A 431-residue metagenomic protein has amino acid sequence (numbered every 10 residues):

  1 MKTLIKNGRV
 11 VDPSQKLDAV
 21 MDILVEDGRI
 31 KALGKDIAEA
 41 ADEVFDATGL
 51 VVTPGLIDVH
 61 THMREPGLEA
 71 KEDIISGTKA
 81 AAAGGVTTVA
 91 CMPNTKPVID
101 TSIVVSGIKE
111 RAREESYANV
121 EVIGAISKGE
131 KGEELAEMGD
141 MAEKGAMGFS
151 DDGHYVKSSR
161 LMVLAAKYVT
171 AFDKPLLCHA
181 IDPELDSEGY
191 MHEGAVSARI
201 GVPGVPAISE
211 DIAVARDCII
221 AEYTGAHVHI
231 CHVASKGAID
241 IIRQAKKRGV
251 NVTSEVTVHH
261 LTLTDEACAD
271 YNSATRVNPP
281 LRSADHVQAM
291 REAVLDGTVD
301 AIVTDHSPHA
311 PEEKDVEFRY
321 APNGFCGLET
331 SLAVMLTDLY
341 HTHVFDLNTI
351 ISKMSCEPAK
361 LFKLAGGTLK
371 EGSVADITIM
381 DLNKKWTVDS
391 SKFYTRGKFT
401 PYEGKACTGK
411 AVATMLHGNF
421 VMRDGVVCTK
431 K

Functional and structural regions predicted by a protein language model:
M1-G55: Histidine-rich, glycine-flanked metal-binding segment
G8, E317-Y320, V374-K431: C-terminal cap of metal-dependent C-N hydrolases
G8, I23, G28, G49 (+16 more regions): Divalent metal-coordination and catalytic microenvironments
T48-E115: Metal-associated gating/positioning segment near the N- to mid-region
T53, S102-N119, K167-C178, T330: Alpha-helix-loop-beta-strand connector modules within alpha/beta enzyme cores
V59-E72, T95, E121-E134, P203-A207: Active-site mouth loops of central-metabolism enzymes
E133-I302: Histidine/acidic residue-rich metal-binding segments in metalloenzymes
R199-H227, L295, D300-I302, S307-L382: His/Asp/Glu-enriched, well-ordered alpha-helical/loop segment that forms or immediately abuts the divalent-metal
